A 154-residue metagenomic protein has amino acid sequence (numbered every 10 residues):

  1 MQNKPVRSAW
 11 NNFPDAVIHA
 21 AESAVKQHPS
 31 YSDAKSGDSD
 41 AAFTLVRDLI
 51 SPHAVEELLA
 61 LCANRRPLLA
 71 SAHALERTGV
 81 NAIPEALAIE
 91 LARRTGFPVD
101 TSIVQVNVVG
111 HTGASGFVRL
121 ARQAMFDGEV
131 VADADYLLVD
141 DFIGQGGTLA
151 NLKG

Functional and structural regions predicted by a protein language model:
M1-V139, I143-G154: PRPP-associated nucleotide enzymes
